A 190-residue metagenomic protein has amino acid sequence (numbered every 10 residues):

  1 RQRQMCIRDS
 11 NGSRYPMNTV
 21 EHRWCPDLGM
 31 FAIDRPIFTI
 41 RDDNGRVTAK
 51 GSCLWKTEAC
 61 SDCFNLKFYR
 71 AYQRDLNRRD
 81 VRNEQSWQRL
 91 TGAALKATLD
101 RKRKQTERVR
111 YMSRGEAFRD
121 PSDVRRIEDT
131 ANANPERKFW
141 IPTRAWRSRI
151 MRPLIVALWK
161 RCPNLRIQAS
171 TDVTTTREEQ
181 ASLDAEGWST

Functional and structural regions predicted by a protein language model:
Q2-I7: Short, small-residue-biased leader/transition segments that mark boundaries at the very start of proteins
S13-D75: Cysteine-cluster motifs in flexible loop/terminal segments that predominantly coordinate metals
C60-S61, K96, D100, V156 (+1 more regions): Generic detector of well-ordered alpha-helical segments enriched in charged/polar residues, highlighting helical
L66-T98, K102-S122, A131-I150, P163-T176: Core AdoMet radical
S122-D129, P153-A157: Alpha-helical scaffolding segments of alpha/beta enzyme cores, especially the outer helices of TIM-barrel or partial
A157-L165, E186: Glycine- and acidic-residue-rich phosphate-binding/metal-coordinating active-site segment common to enzymes that handle
R177, A181, A185-T190: Extended repeat-based interaction scaffolds and adjacent low-complexity, acidic/S/T/P-biased segments that form broad
